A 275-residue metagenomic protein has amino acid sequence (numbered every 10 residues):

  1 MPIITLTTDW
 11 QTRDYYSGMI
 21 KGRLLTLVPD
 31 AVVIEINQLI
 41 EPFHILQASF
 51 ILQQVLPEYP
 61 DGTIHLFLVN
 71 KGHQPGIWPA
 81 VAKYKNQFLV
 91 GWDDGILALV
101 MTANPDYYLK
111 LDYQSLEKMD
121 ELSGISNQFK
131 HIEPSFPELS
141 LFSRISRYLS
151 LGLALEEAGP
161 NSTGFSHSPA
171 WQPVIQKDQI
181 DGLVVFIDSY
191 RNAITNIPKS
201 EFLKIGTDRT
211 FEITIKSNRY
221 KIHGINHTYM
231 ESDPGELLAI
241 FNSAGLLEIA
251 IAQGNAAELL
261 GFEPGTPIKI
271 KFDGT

Functional and structural regions predicted by a protein language model:
M1-W78: N-terminal glycine-/serine-/threonine-rich phosphate-binding loop
T8-W10, I36-Q38, L68-K71, Y84-K85 (+9 more regions): Fold-independent oxyanion-binding glycine-rich loops and adjacent beta-strand/coil segments at enzyme active sites
L27-D30, Q47, P60-V69, H73-F142: Active-site histidine-anchored catalytic micro-motif
L27-D30, V55-Y59, A103, Y148-E156: Change "in soluble alpha/beta enzymes" to "in soluble alpha/beta proteins
Y107-L109, D120-G206: Anionic-ligand-binding alpha/beta catalytic cores of soluble enzymes and soluble regulatory domains that recognize
I194-G261: A conserved acidic, glycine/proline-rich C-terminal tail/linker
T266-F272: Surface-exposed interaction regions enriched in Ser/Thr/Asp/Glu that occur as long low-complexity tracts or repetitive
